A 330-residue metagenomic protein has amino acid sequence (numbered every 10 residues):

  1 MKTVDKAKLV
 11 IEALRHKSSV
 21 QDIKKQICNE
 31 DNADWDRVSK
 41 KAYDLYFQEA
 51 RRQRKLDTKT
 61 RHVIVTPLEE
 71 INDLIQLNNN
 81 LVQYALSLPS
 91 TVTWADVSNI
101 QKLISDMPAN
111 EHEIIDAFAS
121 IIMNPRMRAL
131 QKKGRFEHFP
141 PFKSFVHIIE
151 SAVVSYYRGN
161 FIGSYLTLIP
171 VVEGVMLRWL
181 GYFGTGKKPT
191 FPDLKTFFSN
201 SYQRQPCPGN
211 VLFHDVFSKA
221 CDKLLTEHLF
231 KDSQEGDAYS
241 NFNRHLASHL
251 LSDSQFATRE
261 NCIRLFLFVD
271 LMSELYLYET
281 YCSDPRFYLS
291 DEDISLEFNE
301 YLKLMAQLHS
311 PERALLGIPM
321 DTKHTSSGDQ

Functional and structural regions predicted by a protein language model:
M1-S98, I121: Long, charge-dense tracts
M1-V10, F139, K143, S151-Y156 (+2 more regions): Conserved, well-structured beta-alpha core segment at the onset of a catalytic domain
W94-I162: Charged alpha-helical initiation segments
K133-F139, Y165-L229: Short non-catalytic regulatory patches outside canonical folded cores
P140-S151, G159-P170, G174, P189 (+3 more regions): Short, well-structured alpha-helical interface segments that form or flank functional binding sites
G163, Y182, G186, T258 (+1 more regions): Short, flexible/disordered secondary-structure transition segments
T226-D291: Charge-enriched, short contiguous segments at helix-coil
R259, M272-Q330: Polyanionic, low-complexity intrinsically disordered segments
